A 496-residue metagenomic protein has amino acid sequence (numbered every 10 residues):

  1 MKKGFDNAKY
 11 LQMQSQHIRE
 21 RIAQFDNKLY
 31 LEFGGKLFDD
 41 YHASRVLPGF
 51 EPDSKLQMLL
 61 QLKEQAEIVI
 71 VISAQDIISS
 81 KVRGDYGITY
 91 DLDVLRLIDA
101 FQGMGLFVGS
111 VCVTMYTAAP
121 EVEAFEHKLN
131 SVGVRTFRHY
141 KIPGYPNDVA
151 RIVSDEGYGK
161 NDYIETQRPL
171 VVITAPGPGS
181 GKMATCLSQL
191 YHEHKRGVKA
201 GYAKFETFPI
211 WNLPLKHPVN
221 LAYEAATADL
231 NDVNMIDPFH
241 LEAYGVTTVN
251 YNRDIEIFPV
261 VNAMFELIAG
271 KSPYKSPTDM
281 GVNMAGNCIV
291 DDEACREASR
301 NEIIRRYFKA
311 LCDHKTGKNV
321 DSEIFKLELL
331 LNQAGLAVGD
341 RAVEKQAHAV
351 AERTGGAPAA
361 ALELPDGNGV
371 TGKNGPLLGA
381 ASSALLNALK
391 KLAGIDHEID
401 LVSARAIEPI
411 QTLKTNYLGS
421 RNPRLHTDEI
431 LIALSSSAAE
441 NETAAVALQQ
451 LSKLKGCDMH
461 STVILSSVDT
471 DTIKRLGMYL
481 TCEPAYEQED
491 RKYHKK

Functional and structural regions predicted by a protein language model:
M1-I173, Q189-V350, T354-A357, L364-D366 (+2 more regions): Flexible phosphate-sensing "switch/lid" loops adjacent to ATP/NTP-binding sites across phosphate-transfer
G177-P178: The conserved Walker
K182, A359-A361: Transmembrane alpha-helical segments and their cytosolic interface motifs in multi-pass membrane proteins
T185: Hydrophobic positions on the alpha1 helix immediately C-terminal to the Walker A/P-loop
G201, N374-P376: Residue-level structural signal for beta-strand termini and adjacent loop
L377-A393: A short, polar/charged loop-to-alpha-helix boundary motif
K391-P423: Short HxH-centered metal-ligating active-site micro-motif
